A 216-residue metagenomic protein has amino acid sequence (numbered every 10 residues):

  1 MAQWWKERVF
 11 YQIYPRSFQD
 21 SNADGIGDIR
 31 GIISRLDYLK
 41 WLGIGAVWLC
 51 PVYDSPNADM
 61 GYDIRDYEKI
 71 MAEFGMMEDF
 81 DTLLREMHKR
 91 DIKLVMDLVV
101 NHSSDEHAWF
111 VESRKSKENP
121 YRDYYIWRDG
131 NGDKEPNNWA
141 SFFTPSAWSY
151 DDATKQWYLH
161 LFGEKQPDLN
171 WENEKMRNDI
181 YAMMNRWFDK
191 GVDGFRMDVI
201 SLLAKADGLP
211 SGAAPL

Functional and structural regions predicted by a protein language model:
A2-Y181, N185, D189, I200-L216: Acidic/aromatic-lined carbohydrate-recognition and catalytic surfaces of CAZymes acting on diverse glycans
D193: Receiver (REC) domain switch/active-site residues of two-component response regulators
